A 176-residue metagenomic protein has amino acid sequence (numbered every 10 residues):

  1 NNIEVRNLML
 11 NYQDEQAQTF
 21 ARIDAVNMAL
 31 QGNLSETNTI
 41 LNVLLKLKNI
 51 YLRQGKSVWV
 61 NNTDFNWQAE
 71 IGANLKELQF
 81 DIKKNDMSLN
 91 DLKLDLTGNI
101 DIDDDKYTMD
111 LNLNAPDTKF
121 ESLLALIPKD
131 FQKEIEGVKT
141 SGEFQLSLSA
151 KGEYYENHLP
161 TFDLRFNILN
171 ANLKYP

Functional and structural regions predicted by a protein language model:
I3-T37, L44-D105, N112-A125, T140-Y155 (+1 more regions): Hydrophobic lipid-interacting interfaces of membrane-associated proteins
K129-E134: Extracytoplasmic loops and strand-loop junctions of Gram-negative outer membrane beta-barrel proteins
